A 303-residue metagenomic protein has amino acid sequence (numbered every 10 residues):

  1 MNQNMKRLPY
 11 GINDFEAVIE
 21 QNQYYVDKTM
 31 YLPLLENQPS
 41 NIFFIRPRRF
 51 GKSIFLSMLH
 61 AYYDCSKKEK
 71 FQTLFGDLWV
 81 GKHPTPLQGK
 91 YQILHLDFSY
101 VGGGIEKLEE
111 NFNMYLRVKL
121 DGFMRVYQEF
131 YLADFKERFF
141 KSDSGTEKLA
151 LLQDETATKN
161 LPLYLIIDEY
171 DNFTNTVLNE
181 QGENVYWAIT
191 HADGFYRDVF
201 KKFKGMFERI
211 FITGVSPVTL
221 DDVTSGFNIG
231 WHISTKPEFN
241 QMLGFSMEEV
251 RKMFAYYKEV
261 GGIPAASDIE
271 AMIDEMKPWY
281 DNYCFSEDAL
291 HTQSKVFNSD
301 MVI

Functional and structural regions predicted by a protein language model:
M1-Y63, K67, Q72-G81: Walker A/P-loop-proximal flanking segment of P-loop NTPase domains
G11, D27, A61-R125: P-loop NTPase motor core
L59, N111-N113, N179-V185, P217 (+2 more regions): Short secondary-structure boundary/capping segments
S99, D168-E169, F203-N228: A short beta-strand-to-loop transition that corresponds to the Sensor-1 phosphate-sensing loop of AAA+ P-loop ATPases
A133-Q153: Short glycine-rich substrate-engagement loop in P-loop NTPases that contacts/grips substrate
L151-T158, V185-I210: Substrate-engagement module of ASCE P-loop NTPases
K159-I189: Conserved P-loop NTPase "ATPase switch" module shared by AAA+ and STAND
T219-G226, I233-I303: Amphipathic alpha-helical segments of the small helical/lid subdomains adjacent to P-loop NTPase cores
